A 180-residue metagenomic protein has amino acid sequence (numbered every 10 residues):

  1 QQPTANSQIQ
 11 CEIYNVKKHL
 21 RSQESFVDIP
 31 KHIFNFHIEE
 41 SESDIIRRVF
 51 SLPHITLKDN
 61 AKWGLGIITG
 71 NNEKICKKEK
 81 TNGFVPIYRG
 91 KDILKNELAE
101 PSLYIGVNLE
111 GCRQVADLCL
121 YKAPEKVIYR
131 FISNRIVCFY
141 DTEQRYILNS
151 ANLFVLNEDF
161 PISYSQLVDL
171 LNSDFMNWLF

Functional and structural regions predicted by a protein language model:
Q1-K58, K62-W63: Flexible, glycine-/basic-rich loop-and-beta segments that form/coincide with the SAM-dependent methyltransferase
S43-F180: Polybasic, glycine- and aromatic-enriched phosphate-binding surface used to engage nucleic acids
